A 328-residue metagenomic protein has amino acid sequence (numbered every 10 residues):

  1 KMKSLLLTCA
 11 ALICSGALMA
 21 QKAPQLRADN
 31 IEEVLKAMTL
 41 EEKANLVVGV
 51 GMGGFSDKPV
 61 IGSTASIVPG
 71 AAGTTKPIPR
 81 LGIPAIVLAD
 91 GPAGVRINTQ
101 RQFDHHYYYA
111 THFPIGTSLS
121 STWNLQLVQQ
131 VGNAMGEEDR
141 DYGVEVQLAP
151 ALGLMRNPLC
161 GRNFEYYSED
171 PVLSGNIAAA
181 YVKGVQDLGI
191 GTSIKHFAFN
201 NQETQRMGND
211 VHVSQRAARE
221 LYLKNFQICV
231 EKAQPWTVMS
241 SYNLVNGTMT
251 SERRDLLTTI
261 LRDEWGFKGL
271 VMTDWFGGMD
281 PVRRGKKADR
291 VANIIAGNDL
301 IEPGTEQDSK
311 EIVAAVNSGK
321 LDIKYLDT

Functional and structural regions predicted by a protein language model:
K1-A23: Bacterial Sec-dependent N-terminal signal peptides
Q21-T328: Glycoside hydrolase catalytic-domain context in secreted enzymes
